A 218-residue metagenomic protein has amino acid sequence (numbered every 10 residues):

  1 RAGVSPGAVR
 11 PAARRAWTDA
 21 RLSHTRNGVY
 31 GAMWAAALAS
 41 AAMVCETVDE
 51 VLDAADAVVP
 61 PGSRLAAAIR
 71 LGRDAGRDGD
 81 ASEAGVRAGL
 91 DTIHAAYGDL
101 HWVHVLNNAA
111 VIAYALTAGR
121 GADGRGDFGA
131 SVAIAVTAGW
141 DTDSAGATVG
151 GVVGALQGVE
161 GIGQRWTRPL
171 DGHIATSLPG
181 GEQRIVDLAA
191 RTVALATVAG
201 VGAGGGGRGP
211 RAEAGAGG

Functional and structural regions predicted by a protein language model:
R1-V9, W17-L22, A36-G139: Accessory "access/gating" subregions that flank catalytic or transport cores
V9-A12, G161-G163: Short, well-structured active-site flanking segments
R14-D19, N27: Surface-exposed loop and adjacent secondary-structure segments within mature catalytic domains
H24-N27, M33-A36, S40, I112-T197: Catalytic phosphate/nucleotide-handling subdomain of diverse soluble enzymes
V29-G31, H104-V105: Short acidic alpha-helix initiation/capping motifs at coil-to-helix transition points, especially at protein N-termini
G62-I69, R73-T92, A96-W102, L156-G218: Acidic, carboxylate-rich catalytic segments that either coordinate divalent cations
